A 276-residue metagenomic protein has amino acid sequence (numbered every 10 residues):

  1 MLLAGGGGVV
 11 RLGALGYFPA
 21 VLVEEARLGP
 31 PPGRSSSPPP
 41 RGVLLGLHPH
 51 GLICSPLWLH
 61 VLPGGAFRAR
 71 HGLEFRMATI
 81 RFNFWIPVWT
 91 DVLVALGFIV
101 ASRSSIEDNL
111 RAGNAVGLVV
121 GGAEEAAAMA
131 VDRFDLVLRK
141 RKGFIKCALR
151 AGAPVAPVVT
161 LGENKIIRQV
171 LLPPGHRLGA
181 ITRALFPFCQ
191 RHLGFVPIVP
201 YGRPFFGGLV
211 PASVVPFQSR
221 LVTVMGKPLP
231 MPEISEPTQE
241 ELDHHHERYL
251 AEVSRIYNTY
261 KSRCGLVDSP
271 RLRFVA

Functional and structural regions predicted by a protein language model:
M1-V9, S37-A112, G122-K140, A180: Catalytic core of membrane glycerolipid acyltransferases/transacylases, capturing the structured, soluble-facing
R11-P38: A short, well-structured juxtamembrane/interface segment
G13, D91, K146: Surface-exposed charge patches
L15-Y17, R70-G72, R150: Short, well-ordered coil/turn elements that cap or connect secondary structure elements
A20-L22, M77, L272: Generic structural signal for residues in well-ordered beta-strands
L22-P32, L62-G64, S102-I106, D132-R133 (+2 more regions): Eukaryotic intrinsically disordered and solvent-exposed regulatory patches
D108-A276: Non-catalytic C-terminal accessory region of glycerolipid acyltransferases and related lyso-lipid remodeling enzymes
